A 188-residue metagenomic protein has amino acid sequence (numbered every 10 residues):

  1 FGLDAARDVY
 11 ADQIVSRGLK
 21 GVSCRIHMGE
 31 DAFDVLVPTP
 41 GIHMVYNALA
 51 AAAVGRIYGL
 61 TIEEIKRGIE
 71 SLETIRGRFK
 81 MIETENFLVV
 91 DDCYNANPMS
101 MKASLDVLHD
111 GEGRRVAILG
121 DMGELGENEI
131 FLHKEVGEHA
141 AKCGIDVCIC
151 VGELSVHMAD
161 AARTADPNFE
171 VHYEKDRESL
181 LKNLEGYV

Functional and structural regions predicted by a protein language model:
F1-A32, I75-R76: Extended acidic/charged loop-beta regions that coordinate divalent cations and stabilize anionic phosphate/carboxylate
K20, G29-D34, P40-H43, L49-V188: ATP-dependent carboxylate-amine ligase
